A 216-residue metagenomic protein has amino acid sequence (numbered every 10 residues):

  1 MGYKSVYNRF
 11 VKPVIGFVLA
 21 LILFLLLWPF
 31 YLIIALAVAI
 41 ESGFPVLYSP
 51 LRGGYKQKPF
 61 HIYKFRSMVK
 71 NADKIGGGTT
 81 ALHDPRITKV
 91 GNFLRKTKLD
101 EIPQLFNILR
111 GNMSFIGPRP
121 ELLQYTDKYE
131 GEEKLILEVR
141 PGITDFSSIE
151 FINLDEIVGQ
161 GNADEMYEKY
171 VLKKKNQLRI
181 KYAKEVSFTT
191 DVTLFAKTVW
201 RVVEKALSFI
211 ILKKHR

Functional and structural regions predicted by a protein language model:
M1-V6, V11, D145, F151 (+1 more regions): Flexible, Lys/Arg-rich cytosolic regulatory linkers and terminal tails that connect or flank
G2-K70, Y182-R216: A hydrophobic, helix-centered structural microdomain
A20, Y48, T88-N92, Q124 (+1 more regions): Positions in alpha-helical segments
L32-L36, P50-L51, Y125-T126, E130-E138 (+1 more regions): Intrinsically disordered, low-complexity boundary segments flanking structured domains
I34, Y48-S49, G77, I116-P118 (+5 more regions): Short, hydrophobic secondary-structure boundary micro-motifs
P45-R86, S147-K173, Q177: Short, glycine-rich, amphipathic interfacial segments at transmembrane boundaries or analogous
A81-F146, F195: A short, structured surface patch at a secondary-structure boundary
E133, E168-R179, K184-F188: Soluble extracytoplasmic domains of inner/organellar membrane proteins
